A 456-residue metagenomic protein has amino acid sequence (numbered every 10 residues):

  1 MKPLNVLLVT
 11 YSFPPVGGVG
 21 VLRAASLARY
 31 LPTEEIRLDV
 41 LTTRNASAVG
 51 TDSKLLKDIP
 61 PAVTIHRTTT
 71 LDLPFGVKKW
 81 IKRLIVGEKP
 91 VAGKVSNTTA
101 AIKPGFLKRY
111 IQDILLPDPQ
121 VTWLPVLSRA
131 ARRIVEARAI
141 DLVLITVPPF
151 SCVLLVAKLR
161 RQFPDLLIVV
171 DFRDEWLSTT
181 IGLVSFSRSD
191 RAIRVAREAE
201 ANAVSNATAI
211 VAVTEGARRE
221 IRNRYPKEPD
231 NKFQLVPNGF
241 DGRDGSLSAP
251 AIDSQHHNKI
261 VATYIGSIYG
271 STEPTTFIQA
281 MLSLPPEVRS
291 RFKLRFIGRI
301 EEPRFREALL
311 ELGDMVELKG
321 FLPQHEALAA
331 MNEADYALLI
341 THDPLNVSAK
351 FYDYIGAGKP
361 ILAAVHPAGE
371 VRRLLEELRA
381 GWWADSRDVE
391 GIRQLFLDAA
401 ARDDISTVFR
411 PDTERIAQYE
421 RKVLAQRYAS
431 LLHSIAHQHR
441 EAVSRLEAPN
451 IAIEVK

Functional and structural regions predicted by a protein language model:
M1-F75, A209, E215, S430-K456: N-terminal subdomain of nucleotide-sugar transferases
T42-P125: A conserved catalytic-core segment of Leloir-type glycosyltransferases
H66, V288-R291, R295-L328: Nucleotide-activated donor-binding/catalytic signature segment of Leloir-type glycosyltransferases, i.e., the conserved
P74-K79, R222, G239-N258: Acidic anion/phosphate-binding donor-loop and adjacent secondary structure in glycosyltransferase catalytic cores
R129, S151-L154, K158-Q162, L177 (+1 more regions): Membrane-proximal helix-turn-helix segments that form the acceptor-binding/catalytic region of lipid-linked
T208, A330-N346: Acidic donor-binding loop of glycosyltransferase active sites
G216, V236-G239: Carbohydrate-associated surface elements
S254-T272, I278, L424: Conserved donor-binding/catalytic core segment of Leloir-type glycosyltransferases
